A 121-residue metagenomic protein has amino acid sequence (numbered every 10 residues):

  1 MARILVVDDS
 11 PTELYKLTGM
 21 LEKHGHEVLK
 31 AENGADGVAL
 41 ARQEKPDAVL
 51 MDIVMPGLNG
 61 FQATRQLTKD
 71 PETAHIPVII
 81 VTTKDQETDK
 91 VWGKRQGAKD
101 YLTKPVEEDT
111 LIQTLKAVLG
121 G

Functional and structural regions predicted by a protein language model:
Y15-K23: Charged docking surfaces used in two-component/phosphorelay signaling
G25-E32, L40: Short hydrophobic/Thr-rich beta-strand motif most characteristic of the beta2 strand and flanking loop of CheY-like
E44-L50: Active-site beta3 strand of CheY-like receiver
M55: Receiver (REC) domain active-site loop signature in two-component systems and cognate sites in sensor histidine kinases
V106-K116: C-terminal output helix
